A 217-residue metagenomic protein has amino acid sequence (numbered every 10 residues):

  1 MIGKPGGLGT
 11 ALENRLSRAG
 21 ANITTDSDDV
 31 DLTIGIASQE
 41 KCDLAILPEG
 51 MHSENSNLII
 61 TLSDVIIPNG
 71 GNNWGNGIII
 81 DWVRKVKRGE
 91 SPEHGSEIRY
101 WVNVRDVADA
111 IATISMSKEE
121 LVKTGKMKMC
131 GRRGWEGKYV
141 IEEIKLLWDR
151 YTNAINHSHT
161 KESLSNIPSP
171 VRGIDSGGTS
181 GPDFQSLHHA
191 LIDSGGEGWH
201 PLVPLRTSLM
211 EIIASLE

Functional and structural regions predicted by a protein language model:
M1-A19: N-terminal Rossmann NAD(P)H-binding glycine-rich loop of SDR-like oxidoreductase domains
N14, R105-M116, R206, M210: Amphipathic alpha-helical segments that line or abut small-molecule/effector binding pockets and mediate allosteric
L16-S17, Q185-E217: Amphipathic terminal alpha-helices
T24-N69: Short, well-ordered secondary-structure micro-motifs within conserved domains or adaptor modules
N55-R99, V104-T113, I144: NAD(P)-dependent short-chain dehydrogenase/reductase
G95-I98, K128-M129, G196: Conserved short-loop catalytic and cofactor-binding motifs
S117-G178, P204-E217: Mid/C-terminal beta-alpha module of Rossmann-like enzyme folds, strongest in SDR-family dehydrogenases/epimerases
